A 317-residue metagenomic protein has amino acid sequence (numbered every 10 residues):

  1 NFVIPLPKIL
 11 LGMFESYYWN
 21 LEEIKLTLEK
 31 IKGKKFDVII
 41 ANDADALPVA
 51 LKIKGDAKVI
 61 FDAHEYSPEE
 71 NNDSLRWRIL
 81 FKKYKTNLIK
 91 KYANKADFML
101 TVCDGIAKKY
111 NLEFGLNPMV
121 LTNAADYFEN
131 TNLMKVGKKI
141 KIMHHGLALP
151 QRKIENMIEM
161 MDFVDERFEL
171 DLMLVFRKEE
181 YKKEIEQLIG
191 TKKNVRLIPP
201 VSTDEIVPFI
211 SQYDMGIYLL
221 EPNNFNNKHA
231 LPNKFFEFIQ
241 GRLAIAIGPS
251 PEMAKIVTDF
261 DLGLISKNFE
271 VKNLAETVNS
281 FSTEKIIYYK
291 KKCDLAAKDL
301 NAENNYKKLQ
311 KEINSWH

Functional and structural regions predicted by a protein language model:
L10-G33, P48, P68, I79-M99: Membrane-proximal helix-turn-helix segments that form the acceptor-binding/catalytic region of lipid-linked
V38, K54-N71: Active-site proximal beta-strand in glycosyltransferases
I60, P68, K82, T86-N132: Donor nucleotide-sugar binding/catalytic pocket of nucleotide-sugar-dependent glycosyltransferases
L100, M134-R152, M157-D162, L170-L172: Conserved donor-binding/catalytic core segment of Leloir-type glycosyltransferases
K139, L174, K182-I210: Nucleotide-activated donor-binding/catalytic signature segment of Leloir-type glycosyltransferases, i.e., the conserved
R152, S202-F209, G216-F236, A246-K255: Nucleotide-sugar-dependent
A254-T277: Change "using UDP/GDP/dTDP sugars" to "using nucleotide sugars
F269-E270, L274, T283-N314: A charged, aromatic-enriched C-terminal amphipathic alpha-helix characteristic of glycosyltransferases across folds
